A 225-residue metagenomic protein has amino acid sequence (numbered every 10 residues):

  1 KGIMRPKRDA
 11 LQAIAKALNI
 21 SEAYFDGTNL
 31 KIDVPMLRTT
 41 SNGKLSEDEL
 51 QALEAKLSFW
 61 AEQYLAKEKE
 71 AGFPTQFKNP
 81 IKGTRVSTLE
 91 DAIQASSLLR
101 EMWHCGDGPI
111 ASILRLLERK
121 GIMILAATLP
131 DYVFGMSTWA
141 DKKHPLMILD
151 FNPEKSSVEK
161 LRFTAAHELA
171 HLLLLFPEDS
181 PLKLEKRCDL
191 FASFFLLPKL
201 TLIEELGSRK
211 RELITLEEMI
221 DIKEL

Functional and structural regions predicted by a protein language model:
K1-L225: Short juxta-domain linker segments that transition from a proline/glycine-rich, charged coil into a short amphipathic
